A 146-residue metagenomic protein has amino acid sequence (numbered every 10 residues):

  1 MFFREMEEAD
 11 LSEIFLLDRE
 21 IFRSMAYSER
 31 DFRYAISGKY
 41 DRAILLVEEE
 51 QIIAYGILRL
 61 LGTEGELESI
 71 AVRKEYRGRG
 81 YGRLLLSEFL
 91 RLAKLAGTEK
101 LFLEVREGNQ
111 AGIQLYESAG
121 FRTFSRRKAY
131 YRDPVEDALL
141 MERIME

Functional and structural regions predicted by a protein language model:
F2-L11, F15-E75, L86-E88, L92 (+2 more regions): Acetyl-CoA-dependent GNAT
R33, G108, Y131: Positions that flank functional sites
S37, D41, G112, V135: Short Asp/Glu-rich motifs
S69-S87, K94-K100, R106-Q114, S118-A119 (+1 more regions): Conserved glycine-rich acetyl-CoA-binding loop
Y76-R79, R83, K128-Y130, D137-L139 (+1 more regions): Acyl-donor (CoA/ACP) binding surface of acyl/acetyltransferases
E104, E117, R122-L139: Conserved catalytic-core motifs of GNAT/GCN5-like acyltransferases
